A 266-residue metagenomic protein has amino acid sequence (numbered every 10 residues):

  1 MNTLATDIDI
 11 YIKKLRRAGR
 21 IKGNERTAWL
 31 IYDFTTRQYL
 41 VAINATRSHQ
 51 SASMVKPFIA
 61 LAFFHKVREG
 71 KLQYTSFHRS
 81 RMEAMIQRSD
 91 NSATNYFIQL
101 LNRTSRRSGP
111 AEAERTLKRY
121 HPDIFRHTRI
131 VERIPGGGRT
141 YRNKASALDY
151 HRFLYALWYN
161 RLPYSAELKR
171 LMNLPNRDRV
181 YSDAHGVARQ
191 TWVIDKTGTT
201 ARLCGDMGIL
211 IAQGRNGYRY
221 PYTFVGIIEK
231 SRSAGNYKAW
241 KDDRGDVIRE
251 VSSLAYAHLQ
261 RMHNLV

Functional and structural regions predicted by a protein language model:
M1-R16, I21, L40, S48 (+2 more regions): Structured C-terminal helix/loop/strand segments within mature extracytoplasmic catalytic/sensor domains
G23-H49, F64, R68: Short, conserved catalytic-motif segment at the N-terminal edge
N24-T27, N44-T46, A52-V55, A145-A147 (+3 more regions): Extracytoplasmic
R26, I98-R161: Mid-domain, small-residue-enriched loop/turn segments at the edges of structured enzyme/sensor domains
L30-F34, T75-T94, Q99-R103, R133-P135: Acidic helix-start/capping segments at beta-turn-to-alpha-helix junctions
S48-L72, M85, F224: Active-site SXXK
L61-E69, Q99, R152-Y159, E229 (+1 more regions): Short glycine/serine- and small hydrophobic-enriched flexible loop segments
H65-E83, Y164-L168: Short, well-structured active-site flanking segments
